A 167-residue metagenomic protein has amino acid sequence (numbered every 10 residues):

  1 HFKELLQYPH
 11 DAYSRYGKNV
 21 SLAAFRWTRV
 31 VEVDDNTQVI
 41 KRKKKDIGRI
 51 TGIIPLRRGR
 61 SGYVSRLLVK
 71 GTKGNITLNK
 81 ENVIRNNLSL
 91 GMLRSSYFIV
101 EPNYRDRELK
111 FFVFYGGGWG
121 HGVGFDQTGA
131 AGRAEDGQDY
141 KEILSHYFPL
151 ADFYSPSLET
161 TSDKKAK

Functional and structural regions predicted by a protein language model:
H1-K167: Conserved, single-site charged/polar hotspot
